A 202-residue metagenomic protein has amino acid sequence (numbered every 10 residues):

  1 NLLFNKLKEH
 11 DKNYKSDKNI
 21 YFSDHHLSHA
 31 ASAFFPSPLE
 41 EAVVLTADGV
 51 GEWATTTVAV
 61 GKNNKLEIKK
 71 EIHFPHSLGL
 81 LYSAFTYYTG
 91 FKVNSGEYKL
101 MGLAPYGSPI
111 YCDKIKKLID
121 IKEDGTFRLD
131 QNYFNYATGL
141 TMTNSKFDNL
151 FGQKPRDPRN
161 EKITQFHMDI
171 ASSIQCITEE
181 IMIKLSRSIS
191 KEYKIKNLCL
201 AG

Functional and structural regions predicted by a protein language model:
N1-G202: Short acidic/glycine-rich loops and adjacent helix/strand connectors that line catalytic pockets where negatively
